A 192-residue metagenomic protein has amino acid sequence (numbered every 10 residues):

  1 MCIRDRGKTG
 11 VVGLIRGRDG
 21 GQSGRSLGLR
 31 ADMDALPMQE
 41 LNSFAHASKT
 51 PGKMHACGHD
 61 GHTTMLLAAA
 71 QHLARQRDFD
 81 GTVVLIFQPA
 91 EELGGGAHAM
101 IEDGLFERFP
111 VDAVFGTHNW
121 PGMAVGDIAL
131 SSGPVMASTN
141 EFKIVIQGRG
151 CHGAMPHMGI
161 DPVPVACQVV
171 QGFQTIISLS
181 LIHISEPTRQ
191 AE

Functional and structural regions predicted by a protein language model:
M1-I3, I182-E192: Single conserved hydrophobic/aromatic residue that forms the stacking wall/gate of nucleotide- or nucleobase-binding
R4-H55, D60, T64-L67, Q71-F79: Acidic/His- and Gly-rich active-site-bordering loop/insert found across diverse amide/peptide-bond hydrolases
V12, A68-A69, G95-G96, V165 (+1 more regions): Residues within well-formed alpha-helices
V12-L14, G28-R30, F115-G116, K143-V145 (+1 more regions): Structured core elements
L36-M38, N42-M54, D60-G61, L73 (+2 more regions): Histidine/acidic-residue-rich, glycine-tolerant segments that coordinate divalent metal ions
